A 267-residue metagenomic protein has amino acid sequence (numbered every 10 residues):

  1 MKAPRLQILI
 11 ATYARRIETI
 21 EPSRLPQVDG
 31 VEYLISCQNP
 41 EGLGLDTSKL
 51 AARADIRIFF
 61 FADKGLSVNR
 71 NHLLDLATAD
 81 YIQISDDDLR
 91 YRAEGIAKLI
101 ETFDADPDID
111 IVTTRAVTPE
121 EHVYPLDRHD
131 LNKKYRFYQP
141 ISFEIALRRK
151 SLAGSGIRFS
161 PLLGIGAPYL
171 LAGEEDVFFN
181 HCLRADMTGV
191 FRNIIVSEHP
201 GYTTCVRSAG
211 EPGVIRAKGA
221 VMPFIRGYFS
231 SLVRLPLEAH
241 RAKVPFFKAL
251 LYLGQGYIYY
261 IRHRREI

Functional and structural regions predicted by a protein language model:
T19-F60: Acidic donor-binding segment of Leloir-type glycosyltransferases
F61-A77: Glycine-rich, basic loop-to-helix element that forms the pyrophosphate-binding segment of sugar-nucleotide handling
I82: Short aromatic/hydrophobic "clamp" motif used to bind/position activated sugar donors
E94-D127: Conserved donor NDP-sugar-binding/catalytic core segment of glycosyltransferases
R158, L162-N180: Acidic donor-binding loop at a coil-to-helix junction in glycosyltransferase catalytic cores that engages
I165-Y169, V190-A209, K218-V221: Active-site donor/metal-binding and catalytic loop motifs of nucleotide-sugar-dependent glycosylation enzymes
D176-E198, G227-Y228: Catalytic donor-sugar/metal-binding loop of nucleotide-sugar-dependent glycosyltransferases
A209-I267: Non-catalytic, C-terminal membrane-associated alpha-helical segments of glycosyltransferases
